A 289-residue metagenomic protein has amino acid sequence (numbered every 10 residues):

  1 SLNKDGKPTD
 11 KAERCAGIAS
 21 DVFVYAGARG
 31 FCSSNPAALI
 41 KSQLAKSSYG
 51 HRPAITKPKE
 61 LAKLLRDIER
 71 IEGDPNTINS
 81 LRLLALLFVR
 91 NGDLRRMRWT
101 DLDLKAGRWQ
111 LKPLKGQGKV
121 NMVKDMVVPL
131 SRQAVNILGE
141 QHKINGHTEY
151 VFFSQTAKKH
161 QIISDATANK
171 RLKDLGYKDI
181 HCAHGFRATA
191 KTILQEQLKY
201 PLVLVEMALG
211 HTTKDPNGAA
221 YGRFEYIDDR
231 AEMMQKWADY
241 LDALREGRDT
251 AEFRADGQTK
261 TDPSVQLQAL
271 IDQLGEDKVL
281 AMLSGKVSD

Functional and structural regions predicted by a protein language model:
L2-S20, A28-M97, K105, I144 (+2 more regions): Basic, Lys/Arg- and aromatic-enriched nucleic-acid-binding interface segment
P8, K57-A62, P129-D179, T189-A190 (+2 more regions): Active-site/catalytic core of tyrosine-dependent DNA strand-transfer enzymes
D10, A28, R82, L86-D93 (+3 more regions): C-terminal catalytic core of tyrosine-transesterase DNA break-rejoin enzymes
K11-I18, K57, N76-T77, L130 (+6 more regions): Hydrophobic (often cysteine-bearing) scaffold residues that line and stabilize catalytic clefts of nucleotide/cofactor
S34, D101-R108, D179, K199-G222 (+1 more regions): Short, polar N-cap/turn motifs at the start of nucleic acid-interacting alpha helices
L39-S47, R95-E140, T213: Conserved tyrosine-mediated DNA breakage-rejoining catalytic core shared by Y-recombinases
G116-M122, P129-N136, E140-T148, S154-K159 (+2 more regions): C-terminal secondary-structure termini that scaffold catalytic or DNA-interacting sites
